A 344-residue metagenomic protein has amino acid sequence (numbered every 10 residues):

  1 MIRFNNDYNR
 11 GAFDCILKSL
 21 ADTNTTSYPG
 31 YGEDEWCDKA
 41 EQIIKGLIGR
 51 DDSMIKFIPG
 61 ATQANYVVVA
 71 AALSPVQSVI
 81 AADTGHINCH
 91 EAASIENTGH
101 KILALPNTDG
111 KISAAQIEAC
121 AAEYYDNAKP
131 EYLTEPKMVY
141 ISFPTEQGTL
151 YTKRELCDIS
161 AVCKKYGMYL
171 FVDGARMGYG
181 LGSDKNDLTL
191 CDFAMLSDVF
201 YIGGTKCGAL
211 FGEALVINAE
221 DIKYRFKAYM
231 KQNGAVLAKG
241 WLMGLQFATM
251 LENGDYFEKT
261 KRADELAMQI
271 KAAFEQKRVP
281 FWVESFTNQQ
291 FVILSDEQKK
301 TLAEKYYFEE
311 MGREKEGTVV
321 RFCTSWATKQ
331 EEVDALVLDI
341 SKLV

Functional and structural regions predicted by a protein language model:
F13-A61, D83-N88, S94: Conserved N-terminal alpha-helix of the aminotransferase class I/II PLP-enzyme fold
A71-C89, E118: Conserved PLP-anchoring active-site segment centered on the Schiff-base-forming lysine
S74-V76, M268-K342: Conserved C-terminal alpha-helix-loop-beta "cap" of PLP-dependent enzymes that closes/shapes the active-site mouth
G99-P144, Y151-D158: PLP-dependent aminotransferase-class I/II
I102-L103, L170-V172, F281, E310: Hydrophobic beta-strand scaffold residues
T108, E135, S142, L150 (+2 more regions): Active-site C-terminal subdomain of aminotransferase-like
Y151-S183: Catalytic PLP-binding core of fold-type I/II PLP enzymes
